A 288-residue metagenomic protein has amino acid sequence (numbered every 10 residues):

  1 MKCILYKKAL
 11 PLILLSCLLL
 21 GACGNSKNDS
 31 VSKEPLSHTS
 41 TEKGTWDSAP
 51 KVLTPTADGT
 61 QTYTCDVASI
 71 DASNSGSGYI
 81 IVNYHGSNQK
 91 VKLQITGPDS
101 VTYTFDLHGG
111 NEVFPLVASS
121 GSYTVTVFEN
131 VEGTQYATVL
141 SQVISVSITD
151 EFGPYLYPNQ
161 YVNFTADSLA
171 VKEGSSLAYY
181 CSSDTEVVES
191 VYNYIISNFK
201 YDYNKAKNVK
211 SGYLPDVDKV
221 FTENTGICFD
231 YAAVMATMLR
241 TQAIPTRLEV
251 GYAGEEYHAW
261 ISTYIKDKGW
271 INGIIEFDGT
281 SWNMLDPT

Functional and structural regions predicted by a protein language model:
K2-T185, W270-G273: N-terminal accessory/pre-domain segments preceding catalytic cores
D58-G59, K90-V91, S211-L214, E223-D230: Generic detector of short, locally flexible boundary/turn motifs and exposed helical patches
A68-I70, N204-V209, F229: Short N-terminal helix-initiation segments at or just after the protein's N-terminus
T102, E223-G226, E249-Y252: Alpha-helix capping and helix-loop boundary segments enriched in small/acidic/polar residues
Y123, Y136, Y155, Y192-Y194 (+2 more regions): Aromatic side chains
P158-E223, G279-L285: Secondary-structure boundary elements
V187-V191, N224-L239: Active-site nucleophilic cysteine motif
D230-T288: Hydrophobic/aromatic-rich core segments of domains that either
